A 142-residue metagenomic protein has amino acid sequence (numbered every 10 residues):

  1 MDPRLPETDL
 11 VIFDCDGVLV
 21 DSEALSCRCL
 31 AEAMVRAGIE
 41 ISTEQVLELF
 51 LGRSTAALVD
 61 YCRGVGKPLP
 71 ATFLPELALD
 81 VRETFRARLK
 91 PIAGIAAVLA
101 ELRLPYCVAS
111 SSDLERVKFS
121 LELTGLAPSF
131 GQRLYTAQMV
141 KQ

Functional and structural regions predicted by a protein language model:
D2-E48: Active-site neighborhood of HAD-like aspartate-dependent phosphohydrolases
E7, E83-V108, L114-K118: Short, acidic loop-to-helix structural element flanking the phosphoryl-transfer center in phosphate-processing enzymes
L25, F50-R53, E76-L77, K90-G94 (+1 more regions): Short beta->alpha linker loops
C29, V46, A57-L58, R116: Hydrophobic alpha-helical segments typical of transmembrane helices and their membrane-interface/capping positions
A33-M34, R53-P68, S120: Helix-loop "lid/cap" segments that line or gate small-molecule binding pockets
R36-E40, V65-T72, G125-S129: Short helix-capping segments at alpha-helix termini
D60-A96: Metal-dependent phosphoesterase signature
C107, D113-Q142: Substrate-recognition "cap/lid" segment bordering the active-site pocket of phosphatases
